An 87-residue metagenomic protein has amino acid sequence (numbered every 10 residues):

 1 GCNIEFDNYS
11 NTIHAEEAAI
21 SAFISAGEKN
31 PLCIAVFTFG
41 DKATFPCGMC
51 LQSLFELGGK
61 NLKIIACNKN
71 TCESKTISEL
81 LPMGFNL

Functional and structural regions predicted by a protein language model:
G1-C2, T76: Short linear motifs in exposed loops
C2-E17: Compact, glycine-rich, soluble single-domain proteins
T12, E16, A22-N30: Active-site- and interface-proximal helix/loop "cap" or "latch" segments in soluble metabolic and energy-transducing
A19-I20, L51: Short, well-ordered amphipathic alpha-helices
A26-L87: C-terminal binding/interaction regions
